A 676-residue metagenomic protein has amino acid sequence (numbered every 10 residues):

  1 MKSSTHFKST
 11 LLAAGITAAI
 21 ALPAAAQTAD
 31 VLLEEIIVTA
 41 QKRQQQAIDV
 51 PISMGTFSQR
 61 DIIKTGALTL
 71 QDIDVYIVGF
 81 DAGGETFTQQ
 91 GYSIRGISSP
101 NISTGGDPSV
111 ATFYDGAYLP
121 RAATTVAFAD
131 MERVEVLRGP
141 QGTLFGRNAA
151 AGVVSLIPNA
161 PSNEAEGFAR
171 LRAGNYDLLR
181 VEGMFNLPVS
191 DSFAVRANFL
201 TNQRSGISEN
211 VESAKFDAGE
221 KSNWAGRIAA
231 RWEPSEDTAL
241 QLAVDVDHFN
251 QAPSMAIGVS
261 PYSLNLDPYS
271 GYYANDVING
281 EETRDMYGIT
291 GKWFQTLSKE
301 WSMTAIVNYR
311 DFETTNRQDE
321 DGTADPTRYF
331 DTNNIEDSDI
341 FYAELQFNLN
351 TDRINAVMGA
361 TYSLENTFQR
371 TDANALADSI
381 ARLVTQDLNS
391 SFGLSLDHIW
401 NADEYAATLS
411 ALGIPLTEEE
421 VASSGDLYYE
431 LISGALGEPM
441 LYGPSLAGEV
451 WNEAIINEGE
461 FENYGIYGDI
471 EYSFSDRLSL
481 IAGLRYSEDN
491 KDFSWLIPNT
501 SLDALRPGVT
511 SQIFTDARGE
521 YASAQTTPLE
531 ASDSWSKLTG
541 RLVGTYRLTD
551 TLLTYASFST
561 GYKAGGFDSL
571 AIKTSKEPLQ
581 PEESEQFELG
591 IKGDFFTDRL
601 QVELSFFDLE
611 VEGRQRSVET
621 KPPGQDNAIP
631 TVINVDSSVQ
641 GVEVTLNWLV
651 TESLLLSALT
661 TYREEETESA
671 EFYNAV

Functional and structural regions predicted by a protein language model:
L12, I20-L22, V31-E164, L589: Acidic, small-polar-rich N-terminal luminal/periplasmic segments of exported/outer-membrane proteins
D107-S109, R121, A129-R138, T143-E212 (+7 more regions): Outer-membrane beta-barrel translocator/receptor signature
S155, S162-E164, R172, M184-I278 (+5 more regions): Periplasmic-side early beta-strands and strand-to-turn transitions of outer-membrane beta-barrels
S192-V195, D237-L240, E300-M303, R353-A356 (+4 more regions): Repeated loop/turn-to-beta-strand initiation elements of outer-membrane beta-barrel proteins
I207-G219, S254-N275, D319-T332, D372-A454 (+4 more regions): Solvent-exposed loop segments that connect transmembrane elements
R231-S235, F347, G359-S363, N457-L609: Structural signature of Gram-negative outer-membrane beta-barrels, strongest in the C-terminal barrel of TonB-dependent
P268-G288, S532-D533, Y562-E612, T620-L649: Outer-membrane beta-barrel signature, preferentially recognizing the C-terminal barrel domain of Gram-negative
N355-V357, D476-L480, D608-E610, V632-V676: Gram-negative outer-membrane beta-barrel transporters
